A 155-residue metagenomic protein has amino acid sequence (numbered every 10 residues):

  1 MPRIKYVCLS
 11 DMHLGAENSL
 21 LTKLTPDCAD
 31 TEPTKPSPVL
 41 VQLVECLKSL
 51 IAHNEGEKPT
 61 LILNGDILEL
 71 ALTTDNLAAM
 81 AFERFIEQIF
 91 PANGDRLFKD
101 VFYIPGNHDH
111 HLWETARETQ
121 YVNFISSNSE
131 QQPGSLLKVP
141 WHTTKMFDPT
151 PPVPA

Functional and structural regions predicted by a protein language model:
P2-L9, N18-P154: Core catalytic region of metal-dependent phosphoesterases/phosphodiesterases, especially metallo-beta-lactamase-like
G15: Short acidic, Gly/Ser-rich segments with clustered Asp/Glu that frequently serve as metal-coordination loops in enzyme
